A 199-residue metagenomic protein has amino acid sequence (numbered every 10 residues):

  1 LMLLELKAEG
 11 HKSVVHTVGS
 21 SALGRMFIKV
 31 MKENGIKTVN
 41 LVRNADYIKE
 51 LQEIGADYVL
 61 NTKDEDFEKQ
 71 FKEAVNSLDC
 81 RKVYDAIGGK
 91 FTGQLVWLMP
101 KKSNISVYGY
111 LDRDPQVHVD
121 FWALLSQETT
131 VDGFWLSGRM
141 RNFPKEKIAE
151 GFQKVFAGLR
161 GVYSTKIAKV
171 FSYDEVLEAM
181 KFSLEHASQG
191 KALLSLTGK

Functional and structural regions predicted by a protein language model:
L1-D64: Mid-domain Rossmann-like dinucleotide-binding core that forms the NAD(H)/NADP(H) cofactor-binding site
A8-E9, I54, Y58-T130: Glycine-rich cofactor phosphate-binding loops and adjacent beta1-alpha1 units of small-molecule cofactor enzyme domains
G24, I48, E68, T92-G93 (+1 more regions): Short, well-ordered alpha-helical microsegments
E68-K72, V117-K169: C-terminal substrate-binding/catalytic core of Rossmann-like NAD(P)-dependent dehydrogenases/reductases
R160-V170, L177-K199: C-terminal capping/lid region of NAD(P)-dependent oxidoreductase domains
